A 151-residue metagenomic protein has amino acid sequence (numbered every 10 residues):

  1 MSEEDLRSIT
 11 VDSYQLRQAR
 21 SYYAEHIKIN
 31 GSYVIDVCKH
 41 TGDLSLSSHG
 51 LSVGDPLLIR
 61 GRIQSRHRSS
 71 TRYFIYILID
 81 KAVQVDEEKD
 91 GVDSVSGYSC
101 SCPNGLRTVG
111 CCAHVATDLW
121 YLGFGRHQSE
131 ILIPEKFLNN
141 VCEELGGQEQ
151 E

Functional and structural regions predicted by a protein language model:
M1-E151: Long, low-complexity, compositionally biased intrinsically disordered regions
